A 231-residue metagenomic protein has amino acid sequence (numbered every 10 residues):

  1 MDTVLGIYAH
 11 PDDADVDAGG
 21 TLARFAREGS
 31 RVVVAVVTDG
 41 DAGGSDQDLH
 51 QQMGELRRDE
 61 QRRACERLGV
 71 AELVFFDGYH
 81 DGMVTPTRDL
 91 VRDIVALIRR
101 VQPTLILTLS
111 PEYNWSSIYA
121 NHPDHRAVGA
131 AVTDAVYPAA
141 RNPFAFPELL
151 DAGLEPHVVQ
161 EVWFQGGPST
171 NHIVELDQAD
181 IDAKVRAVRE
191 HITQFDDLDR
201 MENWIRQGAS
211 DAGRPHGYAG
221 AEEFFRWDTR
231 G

Functional and structural regions predicted by a protein language model:
M1-L5, P86-G231: Metal-dependent de-N-acetylase/amidase catalytic core
M1-Q102: Active-site rim/loop-helix segments in enzyme catalytic domains that contact anionic ligands
